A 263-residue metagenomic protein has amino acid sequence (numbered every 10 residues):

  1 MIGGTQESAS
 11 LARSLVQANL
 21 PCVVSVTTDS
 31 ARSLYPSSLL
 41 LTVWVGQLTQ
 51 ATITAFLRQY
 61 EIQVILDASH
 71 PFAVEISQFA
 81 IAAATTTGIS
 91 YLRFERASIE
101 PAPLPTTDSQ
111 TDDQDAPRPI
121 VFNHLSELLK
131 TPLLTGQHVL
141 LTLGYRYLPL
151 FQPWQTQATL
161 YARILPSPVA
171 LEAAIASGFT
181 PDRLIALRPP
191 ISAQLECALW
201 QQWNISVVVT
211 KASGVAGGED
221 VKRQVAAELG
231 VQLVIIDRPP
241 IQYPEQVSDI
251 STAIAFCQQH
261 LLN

Functional and structural regions predicted by a protein language model:
M1-S25, I89-G178, D182-A186, V247-N263: Non-catalytic interface/targeting segments
V23-Q47, P103, A173-S177: N-terminal beta-loop-helix "entrance" segment that forms/cooperates in small-molecule cofactor or anionic ligand
V26, S69, K211-S213, D237-P239: Short secondary-structure boundary segments
L39-L57, I185-L195: Glycine-rich, highly charged phosphate/nucleotide-binding loops
T49-T52, F56-P103, D108, S206: N-terminal glycine-rich phosphate/adenylate-binding segment common to multiple enzyme folds
L92-R93, V209-T210, Q232-D237: Short hydrophobic alpha-helical runs that function as membrane-insertion/retention elements
S167-V169, L233-P244: Short, flexible loop segments at boundaries between secondary-structure elements
I175-D182, L187-A198, W203, V207 (+1 more regions): A C-terminal functional module that forms or caps the active site or interfaces directly with catalytic machinery
